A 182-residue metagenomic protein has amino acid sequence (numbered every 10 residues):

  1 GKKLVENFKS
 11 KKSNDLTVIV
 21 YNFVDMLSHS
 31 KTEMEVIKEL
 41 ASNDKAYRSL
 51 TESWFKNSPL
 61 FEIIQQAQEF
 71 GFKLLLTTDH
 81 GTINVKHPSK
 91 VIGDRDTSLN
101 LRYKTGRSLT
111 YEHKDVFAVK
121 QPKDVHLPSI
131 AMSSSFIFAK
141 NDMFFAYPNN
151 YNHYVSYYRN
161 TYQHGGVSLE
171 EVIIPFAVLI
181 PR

Functional and structural regions predicted by a protein language model:
G1-R182: Feature captures the catalytic ectodomains and active-site-proximal regions of enzymes that hydrolyze or transfer
